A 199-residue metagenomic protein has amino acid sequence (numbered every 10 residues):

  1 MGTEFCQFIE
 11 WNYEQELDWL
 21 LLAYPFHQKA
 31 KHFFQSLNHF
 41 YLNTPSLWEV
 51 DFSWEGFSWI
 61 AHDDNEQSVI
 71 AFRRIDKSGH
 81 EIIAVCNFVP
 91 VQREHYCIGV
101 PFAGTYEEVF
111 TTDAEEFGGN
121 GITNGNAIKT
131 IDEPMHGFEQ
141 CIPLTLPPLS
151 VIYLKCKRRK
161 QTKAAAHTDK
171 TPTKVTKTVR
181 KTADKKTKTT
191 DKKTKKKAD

Functional and structural regions predicted by a protein language model:
T3-D199: Carbohydrate-interacting/catalytic domains
